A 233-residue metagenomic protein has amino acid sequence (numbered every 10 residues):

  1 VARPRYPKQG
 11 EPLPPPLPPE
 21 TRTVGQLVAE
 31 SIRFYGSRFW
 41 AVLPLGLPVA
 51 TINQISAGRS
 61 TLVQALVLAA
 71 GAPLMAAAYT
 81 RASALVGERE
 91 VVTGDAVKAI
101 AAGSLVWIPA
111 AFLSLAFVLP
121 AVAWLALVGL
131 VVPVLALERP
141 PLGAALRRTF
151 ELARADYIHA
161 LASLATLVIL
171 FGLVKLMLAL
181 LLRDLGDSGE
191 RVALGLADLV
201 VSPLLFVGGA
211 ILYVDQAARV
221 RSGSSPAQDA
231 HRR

Functional and structural regions predicted by a protein language model:
V1-R233: Hydrophobic alpha-helical membrane segments
